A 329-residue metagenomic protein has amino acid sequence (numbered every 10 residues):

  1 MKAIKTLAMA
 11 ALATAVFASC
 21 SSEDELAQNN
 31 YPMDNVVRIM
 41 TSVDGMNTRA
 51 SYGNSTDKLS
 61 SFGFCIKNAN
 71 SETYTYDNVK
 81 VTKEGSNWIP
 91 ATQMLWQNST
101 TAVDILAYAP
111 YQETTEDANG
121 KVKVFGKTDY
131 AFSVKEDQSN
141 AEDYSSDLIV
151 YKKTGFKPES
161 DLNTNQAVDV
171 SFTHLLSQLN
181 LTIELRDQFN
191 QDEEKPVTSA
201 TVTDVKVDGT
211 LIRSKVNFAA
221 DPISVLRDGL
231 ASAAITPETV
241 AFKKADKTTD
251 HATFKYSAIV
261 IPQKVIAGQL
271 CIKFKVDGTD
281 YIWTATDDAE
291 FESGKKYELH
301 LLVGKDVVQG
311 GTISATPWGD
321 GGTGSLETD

Functional and structural regions predicted by a protein language model:
K2-D329: Sec-type signal peptide cleavage vicinity
